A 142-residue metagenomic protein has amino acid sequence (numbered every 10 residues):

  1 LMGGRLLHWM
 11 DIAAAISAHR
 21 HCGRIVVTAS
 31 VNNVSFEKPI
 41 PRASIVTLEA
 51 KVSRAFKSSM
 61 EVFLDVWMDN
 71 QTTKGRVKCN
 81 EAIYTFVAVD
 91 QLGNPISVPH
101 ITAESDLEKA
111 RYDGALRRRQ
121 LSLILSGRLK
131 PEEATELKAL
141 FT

Functional and structural regions predicted by a protein language model:
L1-H8, L140-T142: A conserved, well-ordered hydrophobic junction motif at loop->secondary-structure transitions
L6, M10, A14-A18: Buried hydrophobic packing segments
A15-R54, S58-M60, V77-A82: Hydrophobic beta-strand-centered segment that forms part of the acyl-chain substrate-binding groove
P41-R42, S53-T142: HotDog/MaoC-like acyl-thioester-processing domains
